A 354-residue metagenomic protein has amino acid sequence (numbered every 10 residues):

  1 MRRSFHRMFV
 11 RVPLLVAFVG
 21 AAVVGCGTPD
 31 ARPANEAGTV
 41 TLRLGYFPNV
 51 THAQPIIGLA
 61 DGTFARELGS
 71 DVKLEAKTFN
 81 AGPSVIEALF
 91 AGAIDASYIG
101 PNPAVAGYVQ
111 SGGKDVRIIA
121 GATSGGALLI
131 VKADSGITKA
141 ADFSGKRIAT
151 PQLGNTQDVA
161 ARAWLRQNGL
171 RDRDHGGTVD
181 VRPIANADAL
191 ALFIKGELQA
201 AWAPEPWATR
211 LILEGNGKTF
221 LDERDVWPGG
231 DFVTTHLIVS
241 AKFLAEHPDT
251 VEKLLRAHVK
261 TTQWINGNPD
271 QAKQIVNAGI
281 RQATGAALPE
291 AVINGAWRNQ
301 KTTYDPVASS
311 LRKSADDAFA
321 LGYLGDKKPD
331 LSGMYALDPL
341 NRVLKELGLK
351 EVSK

Functional and structural regions predicted by a protein language model:
M1-T41, L349-K354: Short, low-complexity disordered leader/linker segments with a strong preference for bacterial N-terminal type II
R32-P183, Q199-E205, N216: Short, glycine-/small- and polar/acidic-enriched structural segments that line small-molecule recognition paths
T63-V72, D225-G230, R298-P306: Short, solvent-exposed loop/beta-turn-alpha elements that line the ligand-binding surface or hinge of extracytoplasmic
F79-P83, P151-V159, A187, W202 (+3 more regions): Soluble non-cytosolic domains of exported or imported proteins
S135, H175-T178, R182, D188-I280: Pocket-lining segment of extracytoplasmic ligand-binding domains
A245-D326: Secondary-structure end/capping motifs
D316-K354: Conserved C-terminal helix/tail region of periplasmic/extracytoplasmic solute-binding proteins
